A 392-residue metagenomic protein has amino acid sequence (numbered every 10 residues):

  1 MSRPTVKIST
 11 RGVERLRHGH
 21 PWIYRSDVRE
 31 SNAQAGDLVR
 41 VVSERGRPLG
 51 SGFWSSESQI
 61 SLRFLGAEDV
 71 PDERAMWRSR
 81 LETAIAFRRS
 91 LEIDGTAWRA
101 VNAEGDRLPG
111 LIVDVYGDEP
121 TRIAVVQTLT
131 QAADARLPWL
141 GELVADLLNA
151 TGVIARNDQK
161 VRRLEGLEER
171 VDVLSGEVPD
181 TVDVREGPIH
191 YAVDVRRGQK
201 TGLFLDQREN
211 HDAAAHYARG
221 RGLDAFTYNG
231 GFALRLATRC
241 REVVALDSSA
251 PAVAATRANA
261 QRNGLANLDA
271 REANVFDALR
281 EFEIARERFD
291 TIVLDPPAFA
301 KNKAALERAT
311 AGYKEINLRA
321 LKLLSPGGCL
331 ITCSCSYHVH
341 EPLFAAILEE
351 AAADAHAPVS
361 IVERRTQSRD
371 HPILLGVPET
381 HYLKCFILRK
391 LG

Functional and structural regions predicted by a protein language model:
M1-E119: Non-catalytic accessory regions of SAM-dependent methyltransferases
R63-P71, A124-L137: Short histidine-centered catalytic/ligand-binding loop motif
A75, S79, T83-D94, N149-L167 (+1 more regions): A short, charged
W98, R122, G220: Nucleotide donor/acceptor-binding cores
V101-D114, D134-F204, D212: Non-catalytic substrate-recognition/targeting regions of SAM-dependent transferases
E119-V125, L129, G328-C335: Short glycine-rich, basic-tinged beta-strand/loop micro-motifs
D172-G392: Rossmann-like S-adenosyl-L-methionine
